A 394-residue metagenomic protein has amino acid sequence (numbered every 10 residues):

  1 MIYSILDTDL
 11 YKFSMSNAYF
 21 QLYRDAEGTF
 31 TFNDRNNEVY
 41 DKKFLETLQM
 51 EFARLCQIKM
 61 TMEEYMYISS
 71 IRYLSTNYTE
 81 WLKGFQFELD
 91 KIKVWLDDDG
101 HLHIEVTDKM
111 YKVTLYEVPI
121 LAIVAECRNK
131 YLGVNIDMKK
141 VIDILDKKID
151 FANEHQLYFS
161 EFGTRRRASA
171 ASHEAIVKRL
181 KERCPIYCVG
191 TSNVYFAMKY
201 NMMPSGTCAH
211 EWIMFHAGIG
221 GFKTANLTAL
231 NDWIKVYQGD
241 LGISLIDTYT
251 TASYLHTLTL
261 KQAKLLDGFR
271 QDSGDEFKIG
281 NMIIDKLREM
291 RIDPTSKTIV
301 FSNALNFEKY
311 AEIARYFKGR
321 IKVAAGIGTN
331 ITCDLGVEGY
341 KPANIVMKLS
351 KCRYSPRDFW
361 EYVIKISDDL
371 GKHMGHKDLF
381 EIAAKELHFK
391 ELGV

Functional and structural regions predicted by a protein language model:
M1-A225, I234, K348-V394: Ordered alpha/beta subdomains of enzyme catalytic regions
I2, Y200-V394: Glycine-rich phosphate/ribose-binding loops and adjacent secondary-structure elements that form binding surfaces
